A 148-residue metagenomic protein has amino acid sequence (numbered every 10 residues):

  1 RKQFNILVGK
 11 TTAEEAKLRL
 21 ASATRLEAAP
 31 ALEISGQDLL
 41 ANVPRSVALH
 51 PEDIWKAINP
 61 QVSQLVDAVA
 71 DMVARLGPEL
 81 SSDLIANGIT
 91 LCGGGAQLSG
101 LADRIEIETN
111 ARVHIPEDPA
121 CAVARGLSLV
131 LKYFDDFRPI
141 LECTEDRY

Functional and structural regions predicted by a protein language model:
R1-N59, A74, L84: Phosphate-binding glycine-rich/basic clefts of nucleotide- and phosphate-handling proteins, predominantly
Q3, L7-T11, E117-P119, L141-C143: Interdomain boundary/hinge elements
E14-R19, G88, E145-Y148: A glycine-rich phosphate-binding loop feature that marks nucleotide/adenosyl-phosphate handling sites
A21, R25, S81-I105: Glycine-rich phosphate-binding loops at beta-strand->alpha-helix junctions
A57-I85, V130-Y133: Phosphate/ATP-binding catalytic cores across multiple sugar-kinase/actin-like superfamilies, primarily ASKHA
V69, L91, L127: Residue-level signature of catalytic and energy-coupling elements of molecular machines, predominantly ATP/GTP-dependent
D103-L129, F137, T144: Conserved phosphate-binding/catalytic loops in two-lobed NTP-binding clefts
